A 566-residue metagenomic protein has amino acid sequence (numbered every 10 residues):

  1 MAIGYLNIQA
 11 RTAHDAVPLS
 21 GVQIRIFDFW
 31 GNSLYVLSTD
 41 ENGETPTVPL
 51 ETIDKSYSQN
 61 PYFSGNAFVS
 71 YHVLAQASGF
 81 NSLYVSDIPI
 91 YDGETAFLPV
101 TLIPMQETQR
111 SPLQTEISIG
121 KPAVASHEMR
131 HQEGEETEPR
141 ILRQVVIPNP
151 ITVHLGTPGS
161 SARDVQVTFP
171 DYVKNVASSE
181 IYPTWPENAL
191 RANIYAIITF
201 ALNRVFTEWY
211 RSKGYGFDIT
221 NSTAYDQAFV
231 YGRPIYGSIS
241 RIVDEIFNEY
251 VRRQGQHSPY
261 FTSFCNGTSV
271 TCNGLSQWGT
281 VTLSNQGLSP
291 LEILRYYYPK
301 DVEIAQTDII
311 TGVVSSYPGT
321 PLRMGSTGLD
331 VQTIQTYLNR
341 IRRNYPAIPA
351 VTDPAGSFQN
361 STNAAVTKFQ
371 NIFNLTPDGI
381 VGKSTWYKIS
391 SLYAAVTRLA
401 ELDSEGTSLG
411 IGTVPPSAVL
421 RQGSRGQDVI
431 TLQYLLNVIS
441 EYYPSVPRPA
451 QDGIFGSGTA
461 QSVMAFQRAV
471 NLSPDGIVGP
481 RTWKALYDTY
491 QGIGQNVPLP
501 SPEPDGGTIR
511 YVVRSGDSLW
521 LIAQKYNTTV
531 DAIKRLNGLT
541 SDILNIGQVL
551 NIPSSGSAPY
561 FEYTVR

Functional and structural regions predicted by a protein language model:
M1, G21-R25, S38, V48-L50 (+5 more regions): Conserved, single-site charged/polar hotspot
G4-T12, V100: A short, amphipathic beta-strand motif
H14-L34, S38-E41, V331, V429 (+1 more regions): Short, ordered, surface-exposed loop/turn motifs in non-cytosolic proteins
F27-N32, S78-F80, R342-Y345, I439-Y443 (+1 more regions): Change "in extracellular beta-sheet-rich domains … of secreted and cell-surface proteins" to "in beta-sheet-rich domains
N32-Q59, Y345-A347: Short, acidic Ser/Thr/Gly-rich low-complexity loop/linker segments typical of extracellular and cell-surface proteins
S276, L283, Q335-L338, A365-Q370 (+8 more regions): Short alpha-helical segments in extracytoplasmic peptidoglycan/chitin-binding modules and envelope-associated proteins
Q332, D353-S361, I430, D452-G458 (+3 more regions): Primarily a LysM-type cell-wall glycan-binding module
